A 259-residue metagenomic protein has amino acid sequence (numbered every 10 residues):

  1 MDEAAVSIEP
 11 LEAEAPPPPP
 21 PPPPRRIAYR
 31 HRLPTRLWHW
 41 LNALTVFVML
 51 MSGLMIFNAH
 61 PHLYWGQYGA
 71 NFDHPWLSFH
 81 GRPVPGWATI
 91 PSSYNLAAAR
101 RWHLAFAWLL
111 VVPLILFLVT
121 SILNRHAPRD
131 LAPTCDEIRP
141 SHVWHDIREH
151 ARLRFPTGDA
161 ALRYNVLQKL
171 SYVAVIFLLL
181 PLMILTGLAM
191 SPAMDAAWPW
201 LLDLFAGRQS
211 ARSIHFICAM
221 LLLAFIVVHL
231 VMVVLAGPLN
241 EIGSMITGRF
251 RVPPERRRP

Functional and structural regions predicted by a protein language model:
M1-P259: Membrane-embedded alpha-helical bundles that constitute the cytochrome b-like, heme-associated redox core of multi-pass
